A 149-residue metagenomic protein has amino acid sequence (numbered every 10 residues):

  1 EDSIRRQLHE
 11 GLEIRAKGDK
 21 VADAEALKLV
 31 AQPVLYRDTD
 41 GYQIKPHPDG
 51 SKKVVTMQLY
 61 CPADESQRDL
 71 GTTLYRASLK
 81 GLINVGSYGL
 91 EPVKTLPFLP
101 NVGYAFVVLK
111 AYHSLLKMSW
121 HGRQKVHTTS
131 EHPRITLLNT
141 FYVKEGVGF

Functional and structural regions predicted by a protein language model:
E1, A22-D23, D64, R76-S78: Serine/threonine-rich low-complexity intrinsically disordered regions
E1-A31, L35, D49: Signature of the catalytic double-stranded beta-helix
E1-H9, E13, P62-E65, L109 (+1 more regions): Hydrophobic/aromatic-lined pockets within catalytic cores
V30, Q67-D69: Short secondary-structure junction motifs
Q32, D38-I44: Beta-rich nucleic-acid/ligand-interaction surfaces
G41, P48-K53, A63, L70-F149: Catalytic core of Fe(II)/2-oxoglutarate
M57: Substrate-binding/active-site groove segments that recognize and process beta-1,4-linked N-acetyl-hexosamine
